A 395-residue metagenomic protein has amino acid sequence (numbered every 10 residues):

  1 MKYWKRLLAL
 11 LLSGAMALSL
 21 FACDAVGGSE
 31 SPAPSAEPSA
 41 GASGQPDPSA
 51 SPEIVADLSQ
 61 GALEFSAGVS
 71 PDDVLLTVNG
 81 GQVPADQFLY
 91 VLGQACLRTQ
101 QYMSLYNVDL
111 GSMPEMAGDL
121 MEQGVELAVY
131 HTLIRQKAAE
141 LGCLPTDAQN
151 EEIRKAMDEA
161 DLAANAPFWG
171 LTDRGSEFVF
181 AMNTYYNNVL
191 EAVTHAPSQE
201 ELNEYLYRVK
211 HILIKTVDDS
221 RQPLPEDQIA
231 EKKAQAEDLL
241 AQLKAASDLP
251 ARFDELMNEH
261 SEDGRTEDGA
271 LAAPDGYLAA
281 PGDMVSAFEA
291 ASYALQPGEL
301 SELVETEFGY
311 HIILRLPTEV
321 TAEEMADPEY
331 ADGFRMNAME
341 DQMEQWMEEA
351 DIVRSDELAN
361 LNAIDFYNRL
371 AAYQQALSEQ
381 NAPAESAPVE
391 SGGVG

Functional and structural regions predicted by a protein language model:
M1-G118, V353-G395: Short, low-structural-confidence N-terminal segments
A25-G28, D47-S70, N165-E231, G282-G395: PPIase-associated folding chaperone regions across multiple families
D73-G81, G111-V125, I134-L144, P167-L171 (+5 more regions): Second-shell loop/turn segments in exported
G81, F88, G93, I214-D219 (+2 more regions): Solvent-exposed coil/turn segments that connect beta secondary-structure elements in extracytoplasmic/periplasmic
D86, Y90, E122-L127, H131-A139 (+13 more regions): Solvent-exposed, polar/charged alpha-helical surfaces in well-ordered, non-transmembrane soluble domains, broadly
L92-G124, A139-N203, E226-E231, L278-A279 (+1 more regions): Charged, solvent-exposed helices and adjacent loops that form client-binding or oligomerization surfaces
D238-S286, L316-A322: Peptidyl-prolyl cis-trans isomerase
